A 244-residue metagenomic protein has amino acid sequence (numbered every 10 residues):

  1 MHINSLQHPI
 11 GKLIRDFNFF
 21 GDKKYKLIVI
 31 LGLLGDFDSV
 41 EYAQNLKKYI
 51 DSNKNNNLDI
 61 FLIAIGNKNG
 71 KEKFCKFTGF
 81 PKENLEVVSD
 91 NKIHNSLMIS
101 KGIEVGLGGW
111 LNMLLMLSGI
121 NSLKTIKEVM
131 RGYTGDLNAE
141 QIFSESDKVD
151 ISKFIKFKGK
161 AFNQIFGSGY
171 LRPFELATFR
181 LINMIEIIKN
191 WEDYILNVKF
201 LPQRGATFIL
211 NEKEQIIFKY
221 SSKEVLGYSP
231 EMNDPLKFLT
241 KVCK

Functional and structural regions predicted by a protein language model:
M1-D22, G109-N112, I142: N-terminal leader/targeting and pre-domain segments
D16-F61: Short active-site neighborhood of thiol/selenol oxidoreductases, capturing the structured segment around
G32, I65, E212: Cofactor-binding loop segments of dinucleotide-utilizing enzymes, especially the Rossmann-like FAD- and NAD(P)+-binding
L33-D38, K68-N69, E224-V225: Short acidic, S/G/P-rich loop/turn micro-motifs used as interaction or catalytic elements
D51-S52, F74-P81: Short, surface-exposed basic-aromatic patches at helix termini and helix-loop junctions that form
N55-K71, E83-D90: Thiol-based oxidoreductase modules, predominantly thioredoxin-like and allied folds used for disulfide exchange
V88-E224: Thiol/selenol-based redox catalytic cores and closely related redox-interacting motifs
V225-K244: A short, polar/charged loop-to-alpha-helix boundary motif
